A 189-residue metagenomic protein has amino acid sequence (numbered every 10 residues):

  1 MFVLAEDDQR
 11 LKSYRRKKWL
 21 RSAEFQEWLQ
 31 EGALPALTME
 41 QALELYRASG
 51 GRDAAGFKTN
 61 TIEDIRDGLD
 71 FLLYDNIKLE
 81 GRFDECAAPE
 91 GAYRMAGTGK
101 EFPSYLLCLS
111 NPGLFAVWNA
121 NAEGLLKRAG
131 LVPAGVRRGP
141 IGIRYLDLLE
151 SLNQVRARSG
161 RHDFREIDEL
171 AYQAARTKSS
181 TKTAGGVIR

Functional and structural regions predicted by a protein language model:
M1-A96, N111-R189: An N-terminal alpha-helical hairpin/helix-loop-helix interaction module that forms a charged, gly/pro-flexible surface
F102-L109: Short hydrophobic alpha-helical segments that form membrane-spanning helices or hydrophobic packing faces of helical
